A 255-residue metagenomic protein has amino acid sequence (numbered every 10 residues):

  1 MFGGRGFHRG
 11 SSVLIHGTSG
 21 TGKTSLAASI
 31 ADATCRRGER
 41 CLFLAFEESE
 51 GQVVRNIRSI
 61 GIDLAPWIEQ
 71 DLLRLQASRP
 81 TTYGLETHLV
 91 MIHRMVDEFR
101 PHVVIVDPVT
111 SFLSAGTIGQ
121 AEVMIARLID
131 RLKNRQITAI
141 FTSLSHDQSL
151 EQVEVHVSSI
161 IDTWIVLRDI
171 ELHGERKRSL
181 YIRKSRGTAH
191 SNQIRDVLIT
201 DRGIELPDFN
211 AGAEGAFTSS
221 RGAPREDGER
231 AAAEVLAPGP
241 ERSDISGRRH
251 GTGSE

Functional and structural regions predicted by a protein language model:
M1-G61: The Walker A/P-loop phosphate-binding site
L14, V103-I105, I140, I165: Structural motif
A31, A45, L236-E255: Terminal-proximal interaction/regulatory segments of ATP-powered molecular machines
E39-V123: Conserved inter-motif catalytic segment of the P-loop NTP-binding fold
D97-F99, T163, D169-G239: Conserved P-loop NTPase
F112-G116, S145-Q152: Short, solvent-exposed loop/turn segments at secondary-structure junctions
Q120-H146: Substrate-engagement module of ASCE P-loop NTPases
H156-V166: A short helix-turn-beta junction within AAA+ P-loop NTPase domains corresponding to the substrate/partner-engaging
